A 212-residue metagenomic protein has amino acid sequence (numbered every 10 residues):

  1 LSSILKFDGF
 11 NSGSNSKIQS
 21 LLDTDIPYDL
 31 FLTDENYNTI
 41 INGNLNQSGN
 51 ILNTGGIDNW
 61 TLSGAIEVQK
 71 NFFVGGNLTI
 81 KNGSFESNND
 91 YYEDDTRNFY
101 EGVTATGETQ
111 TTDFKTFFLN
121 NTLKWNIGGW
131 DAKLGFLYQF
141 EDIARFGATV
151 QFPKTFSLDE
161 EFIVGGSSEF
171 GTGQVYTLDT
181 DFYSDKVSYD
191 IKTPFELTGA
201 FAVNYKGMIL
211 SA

Functional and structural regions predicted by a protein language model:
L1-A212: Outer-membrane beta-barrel porins/channels
